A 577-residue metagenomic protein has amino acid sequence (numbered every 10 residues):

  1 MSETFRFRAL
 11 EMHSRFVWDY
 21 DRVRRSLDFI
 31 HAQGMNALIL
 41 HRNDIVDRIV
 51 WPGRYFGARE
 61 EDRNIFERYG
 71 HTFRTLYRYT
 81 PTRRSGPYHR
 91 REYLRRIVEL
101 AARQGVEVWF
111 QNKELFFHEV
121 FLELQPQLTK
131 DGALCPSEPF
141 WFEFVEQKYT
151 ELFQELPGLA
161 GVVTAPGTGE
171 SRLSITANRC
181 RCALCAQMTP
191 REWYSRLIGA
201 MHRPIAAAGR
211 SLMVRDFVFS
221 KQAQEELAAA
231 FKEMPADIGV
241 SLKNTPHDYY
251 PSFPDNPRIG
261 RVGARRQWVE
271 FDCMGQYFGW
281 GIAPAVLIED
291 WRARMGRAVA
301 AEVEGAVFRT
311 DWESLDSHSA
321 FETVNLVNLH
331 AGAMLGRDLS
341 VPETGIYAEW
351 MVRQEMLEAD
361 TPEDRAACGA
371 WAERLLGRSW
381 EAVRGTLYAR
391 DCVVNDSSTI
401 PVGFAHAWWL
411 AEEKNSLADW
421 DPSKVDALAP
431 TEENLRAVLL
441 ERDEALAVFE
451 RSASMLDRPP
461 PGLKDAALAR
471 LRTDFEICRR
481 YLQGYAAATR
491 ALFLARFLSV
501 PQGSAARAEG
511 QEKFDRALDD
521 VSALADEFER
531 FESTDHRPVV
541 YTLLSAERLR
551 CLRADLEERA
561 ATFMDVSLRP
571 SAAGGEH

Functional and structural regions predicted by a protein language model:
M1-E11, L357-D360, D364: Conserved, well-structured beta-alpha core segment at the onset of a catalytic domain
T4-P251, F278, T310-R337, S379 (+5 more regions): Aromatic-lined carbohydrate-binding surfaces of glycoside hydrolases
R25, E92, R96, Q147 (+8 more regions): Generic recognition of stable, solvent-exposed alpha-helical segments in well-folded globular domains
E119-V120, E170-A177, V262-A293, F308-T310: Active-site clefts of carbohydrate-active enzymes
Q224-G239, H247-F271, Y277-G279, R292-G296 (+1 more regions): Noncatalytic carbohydrate-binding groove/subsite architecture in carbohydrate-active enzymes
A298-V307, G377-E381: P-loop NTPase catalytic cores that bind/hydrolyze ATP
T310-A546, S571-A572: C-terminal non-catalytic alpha-helical accessory regions
V539-H577: A eukaryotic intrinsically disordered, low-complexity regulatory tract that is acidic and Ser/Pro-rich, enriched
